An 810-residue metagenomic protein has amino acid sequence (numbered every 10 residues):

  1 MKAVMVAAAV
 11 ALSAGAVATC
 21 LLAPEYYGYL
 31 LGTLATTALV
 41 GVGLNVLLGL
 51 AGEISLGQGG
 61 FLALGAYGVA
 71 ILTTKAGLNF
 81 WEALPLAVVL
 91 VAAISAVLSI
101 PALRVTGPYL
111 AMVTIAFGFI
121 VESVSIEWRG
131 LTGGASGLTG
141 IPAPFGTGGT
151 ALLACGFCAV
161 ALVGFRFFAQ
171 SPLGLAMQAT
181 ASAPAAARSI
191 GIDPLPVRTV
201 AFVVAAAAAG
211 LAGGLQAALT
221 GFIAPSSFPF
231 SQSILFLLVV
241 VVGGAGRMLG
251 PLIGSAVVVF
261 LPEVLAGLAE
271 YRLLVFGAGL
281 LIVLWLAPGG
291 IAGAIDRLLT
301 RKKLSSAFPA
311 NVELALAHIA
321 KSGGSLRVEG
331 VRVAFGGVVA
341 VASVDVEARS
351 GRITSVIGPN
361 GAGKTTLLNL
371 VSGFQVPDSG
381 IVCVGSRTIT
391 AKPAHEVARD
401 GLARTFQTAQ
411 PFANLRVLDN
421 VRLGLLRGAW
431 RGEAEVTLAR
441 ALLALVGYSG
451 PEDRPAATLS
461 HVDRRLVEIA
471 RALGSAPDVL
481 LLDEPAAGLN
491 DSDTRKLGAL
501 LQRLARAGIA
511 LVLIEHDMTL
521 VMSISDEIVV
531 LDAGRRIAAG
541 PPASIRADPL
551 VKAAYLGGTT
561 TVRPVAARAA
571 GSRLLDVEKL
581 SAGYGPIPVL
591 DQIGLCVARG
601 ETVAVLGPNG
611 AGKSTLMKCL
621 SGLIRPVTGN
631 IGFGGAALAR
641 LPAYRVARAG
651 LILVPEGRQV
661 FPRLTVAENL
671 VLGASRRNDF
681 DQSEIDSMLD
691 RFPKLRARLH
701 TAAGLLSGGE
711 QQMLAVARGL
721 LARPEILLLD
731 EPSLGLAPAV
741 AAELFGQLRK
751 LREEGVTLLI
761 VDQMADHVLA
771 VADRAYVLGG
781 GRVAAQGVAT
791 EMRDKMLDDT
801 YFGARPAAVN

Functional and structural regions predicted by a protein language model:
M1-A310: Transmembrane alpha-helices and adjacent helix-loop boundaries
V4-M5, S13, L21, Y26 (+26 more regions): Generic detector of short, locally flexible boundary/turn motifs and exposed helical patches
G15-A16, Y29-L30, N79-F80, E122 (+13 more regions): A generic short-segment signal for beta-strand/edge and adjacent turn/coil regions
F308-H318: Cytosolic juxtamembrane regulatory segments of multi-pass membrane proteins
S322-R327, V333-N810: Glycine-rich phosphate-binding loops of nucleotide-dependent enzymes
